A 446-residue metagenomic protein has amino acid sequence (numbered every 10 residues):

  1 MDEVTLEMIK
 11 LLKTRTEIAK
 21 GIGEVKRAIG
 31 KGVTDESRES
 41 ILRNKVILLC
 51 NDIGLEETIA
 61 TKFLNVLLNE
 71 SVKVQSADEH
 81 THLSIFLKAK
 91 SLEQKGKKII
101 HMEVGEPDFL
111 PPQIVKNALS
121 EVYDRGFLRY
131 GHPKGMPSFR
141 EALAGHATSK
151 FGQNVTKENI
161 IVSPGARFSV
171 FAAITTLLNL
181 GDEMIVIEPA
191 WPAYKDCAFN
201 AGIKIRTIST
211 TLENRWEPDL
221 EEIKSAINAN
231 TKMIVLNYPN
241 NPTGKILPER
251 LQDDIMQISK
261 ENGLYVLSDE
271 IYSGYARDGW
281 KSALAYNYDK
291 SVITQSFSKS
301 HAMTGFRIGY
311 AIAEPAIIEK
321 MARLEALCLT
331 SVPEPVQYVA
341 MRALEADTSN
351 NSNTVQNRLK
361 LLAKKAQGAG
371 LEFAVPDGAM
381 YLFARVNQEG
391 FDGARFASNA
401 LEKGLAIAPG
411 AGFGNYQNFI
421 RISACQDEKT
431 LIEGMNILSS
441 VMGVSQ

Functional and structural regions predicted by a protein language model:
M1-Q75: Domain-level signature for soluble enzymes in the chorismate/prephenate branch of the shikimate pathway
D2-T5, I9-L12, A77-E79, A322 (+2 more regions): Short amphipathic alpha-helical segments with heptad-repeat character
M8, R15, I22, R43-V46 (+7 more regions): Short amphipathic alpha-helical/adjacent loop interface patches that line ligand and macromolecule-binding sites
G23, I47-N51, A144, A322 (+2 more regions): Amphipathic alpha-helical segments within well-ordered protein domains
V74-R129, L264, E314: N-terminal "arm"/small-domain region of PLP-dependent enzymes with the aminotransferase-like
T81-H82, M136-F139, A166-R167, W216: Conserved donor sugar-nucleotide recognition element shared by glycan-biosynthetic enzymes
L92-K95, P107-L110, I114-K116, N154-Q446: PLP-dependent class I/II
Y130-S163: Conserved N-terminal alpha-helix of the aminotransferase class I/II PLP-enzyme fold
